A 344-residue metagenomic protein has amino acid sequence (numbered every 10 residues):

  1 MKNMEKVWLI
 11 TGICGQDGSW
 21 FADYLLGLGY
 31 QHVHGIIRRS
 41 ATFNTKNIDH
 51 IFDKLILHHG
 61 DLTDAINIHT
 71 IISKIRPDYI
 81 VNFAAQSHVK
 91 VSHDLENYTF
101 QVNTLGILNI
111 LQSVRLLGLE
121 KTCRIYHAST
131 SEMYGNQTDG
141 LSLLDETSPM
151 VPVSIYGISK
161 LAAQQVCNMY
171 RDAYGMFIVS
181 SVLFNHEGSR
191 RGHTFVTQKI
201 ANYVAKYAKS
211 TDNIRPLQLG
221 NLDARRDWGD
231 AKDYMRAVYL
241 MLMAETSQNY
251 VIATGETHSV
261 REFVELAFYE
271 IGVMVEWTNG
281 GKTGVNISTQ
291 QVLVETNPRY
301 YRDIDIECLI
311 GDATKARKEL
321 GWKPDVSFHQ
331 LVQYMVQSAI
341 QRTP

Functional and structural regions predicted by a protein language model:
M1-H186, K232, V238, L242 (+3 more regions): N-terminal Rossmann-like NAD(P)+-binding domain of SDR-like oxidoreductases, especially those catalyzing
V7, P216, S247-N249: Residue-level preference for the first positions of well-ordered beta-strands
S40, Q137-L143, L161, Q165-M243 (+2 more regions): NAD(P)-dependent short-chain dehydrogenase/reductase
I48, H258, G280, T289-Q291 (+1 more regions): Short, charged, surface-exposed hinge/linker loops at domain edges that act as mobile lids or interdomain connectors
A231, Q290-K323: Conserved C-terminal active-site "lid" loop/helix of NAD(P)H-dependent oxidoreductases that clamps the redox cofactor
Y234, V238, I252, F263 (+2 more regions): Non-catalytic, hydrophobic alpha-helical segments
E256, G280-T289, P298-R302: AMP-binding (ANL) adenylation modules
